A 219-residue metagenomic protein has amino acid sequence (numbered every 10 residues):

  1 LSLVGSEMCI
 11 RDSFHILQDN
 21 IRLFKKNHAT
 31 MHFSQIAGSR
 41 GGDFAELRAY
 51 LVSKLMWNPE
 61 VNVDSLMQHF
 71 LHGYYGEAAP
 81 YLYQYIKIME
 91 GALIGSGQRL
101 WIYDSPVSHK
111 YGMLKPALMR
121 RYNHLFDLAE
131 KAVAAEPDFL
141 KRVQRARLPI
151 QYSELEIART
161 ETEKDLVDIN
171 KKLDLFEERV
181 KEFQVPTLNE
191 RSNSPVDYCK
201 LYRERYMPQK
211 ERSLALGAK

Functional and structural regions predicted by a protein language model:
L1-G5, C9-I10: Single conserved hydrophobic/aromatic residue that forms the stacking wall/gate of nucleotide- or nucleobase-binding
S6, H32-A37, L82: Aromatic-lined carbohydrate-recognition surfaces of secreted/lumenal glycan-active proteins
S6-E7, S39-A45: Flexible loop/turn segments at secondary-structure boundaries
R11-F33, L51, L55-N58: Catalytic-core region of carbohydrate-active enzymes that cleave or remodel glycosidic bonds
N27-H28, L55-K219: Catalytic domains of carbohydrate-active enzymes that cleave complex glycans
I36-G41, Y50: Extended assembly-interface/linker segments at domain junctions
